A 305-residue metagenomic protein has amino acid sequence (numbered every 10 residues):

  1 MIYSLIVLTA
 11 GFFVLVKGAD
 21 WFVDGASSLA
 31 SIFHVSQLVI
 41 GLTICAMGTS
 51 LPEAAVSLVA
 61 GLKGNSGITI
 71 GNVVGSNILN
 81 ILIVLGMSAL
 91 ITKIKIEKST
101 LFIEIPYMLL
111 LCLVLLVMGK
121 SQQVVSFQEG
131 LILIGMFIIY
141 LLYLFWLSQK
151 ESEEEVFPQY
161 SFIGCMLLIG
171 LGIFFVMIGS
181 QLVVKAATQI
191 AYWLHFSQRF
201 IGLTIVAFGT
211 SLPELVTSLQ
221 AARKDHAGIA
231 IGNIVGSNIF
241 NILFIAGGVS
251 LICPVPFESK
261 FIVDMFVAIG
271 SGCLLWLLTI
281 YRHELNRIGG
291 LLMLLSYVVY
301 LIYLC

Functional and structural regions predicted by a protein language model:
M1-C305: Hydrophobic alpha-helical segments, chiefly the membrane-spanning helices and signal/signal-anchor peptides
